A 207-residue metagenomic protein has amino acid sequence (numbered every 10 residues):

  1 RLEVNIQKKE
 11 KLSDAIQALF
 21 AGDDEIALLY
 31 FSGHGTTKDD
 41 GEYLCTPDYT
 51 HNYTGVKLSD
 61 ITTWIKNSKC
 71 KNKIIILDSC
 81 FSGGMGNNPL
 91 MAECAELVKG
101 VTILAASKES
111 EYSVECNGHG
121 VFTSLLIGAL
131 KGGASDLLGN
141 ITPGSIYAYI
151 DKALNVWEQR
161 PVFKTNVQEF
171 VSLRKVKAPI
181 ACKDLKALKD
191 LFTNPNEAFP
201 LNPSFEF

Functional and structural regions predicted by a protein language model:
R1-F207: Cysteine endopeptidase catalytic domains of the caspase/legumain-like
